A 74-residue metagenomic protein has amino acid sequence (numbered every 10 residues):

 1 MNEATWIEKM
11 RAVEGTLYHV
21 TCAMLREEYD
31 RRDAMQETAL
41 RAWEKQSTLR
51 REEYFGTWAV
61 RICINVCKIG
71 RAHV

Functional and structural regions predicted by a protein language model:
M1-H19, A23, Y29-M35, W43: A short, charge-rich alpha-helical start-of-domain segment used by transcription regulators
H19, D33-L40, E44, E53-N65: Structural recognition of an alpha-helix C-terminal capping motif at a helix-to-coil junction
E44-S47, V74: A broad detector of the eukaryotic-type serine/threonine protein kinase catalytic domain
R50, I64-H73: Arg/Lys-rich amphipathic alpha helix in sigma70-family domain 2
